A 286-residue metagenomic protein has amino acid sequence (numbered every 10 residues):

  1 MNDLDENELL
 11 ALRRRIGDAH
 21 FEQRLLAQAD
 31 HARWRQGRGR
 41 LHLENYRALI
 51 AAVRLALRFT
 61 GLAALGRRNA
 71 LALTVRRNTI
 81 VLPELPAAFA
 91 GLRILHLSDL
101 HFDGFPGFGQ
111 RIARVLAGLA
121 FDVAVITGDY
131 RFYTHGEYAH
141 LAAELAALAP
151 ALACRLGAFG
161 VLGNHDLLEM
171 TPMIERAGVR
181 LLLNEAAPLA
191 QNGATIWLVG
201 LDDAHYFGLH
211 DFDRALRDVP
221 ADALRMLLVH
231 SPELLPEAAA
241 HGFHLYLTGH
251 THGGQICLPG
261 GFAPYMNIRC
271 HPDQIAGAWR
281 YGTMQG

Functional and structural regions predicted by a protein language model:
M1-V75: Non-catalytic terminal accessory segments
G39-N45, R58-L119: N-terminal signal-anchor transmembrane helix
L65-N69, H96-Q110, Y130-H140, G260-H271: Acidic/histidine-rich helix-loop elements that form or flank divalent-metal/phosphate-binding sites at the catalytic
L73, L82-L95, A187-V199, R280-G286: Beta-strand-turn-beta hairpins that frame and shape the catalytic cleft of phosphate-ester-processing enzymes
L95-S98, V123-D129, G157-N164, L182-E185 (+3 more regions): Active-site neighborhood of phospho(di)ester-bond hydrolases with catalytic His/Asp-centered motifs
P106-Q191: Core catalytic region of metal-dependent phosphoesterases/phosphodiesterases, especially metallo-beta-lactamase-like
R176-A177, Q191-V229, L235-P236: Binuclear metal-dependent hydrolase catalytic cores centered on His/Asp/Glu-rich metal-binding motifs
P232-G286: Conserved beta-sheet core of the metallophosphoesterase superfamily
